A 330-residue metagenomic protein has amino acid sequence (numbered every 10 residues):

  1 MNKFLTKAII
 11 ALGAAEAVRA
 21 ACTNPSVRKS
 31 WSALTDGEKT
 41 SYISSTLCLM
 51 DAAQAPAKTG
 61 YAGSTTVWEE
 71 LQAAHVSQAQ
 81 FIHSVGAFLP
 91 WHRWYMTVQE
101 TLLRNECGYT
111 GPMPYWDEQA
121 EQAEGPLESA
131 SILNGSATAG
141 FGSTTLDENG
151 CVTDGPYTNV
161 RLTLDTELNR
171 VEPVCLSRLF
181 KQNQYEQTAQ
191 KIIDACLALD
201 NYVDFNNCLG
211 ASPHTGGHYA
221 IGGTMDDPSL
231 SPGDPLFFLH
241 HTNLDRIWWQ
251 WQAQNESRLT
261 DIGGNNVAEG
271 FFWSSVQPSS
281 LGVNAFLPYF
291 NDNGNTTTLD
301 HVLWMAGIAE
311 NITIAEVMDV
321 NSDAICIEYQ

Functional and structural regions predicted by a protein language model:
M1-A21: Fungal secretory targeting signals
R19-Q330: Intrinsically disordered, flexible peripheral segments
